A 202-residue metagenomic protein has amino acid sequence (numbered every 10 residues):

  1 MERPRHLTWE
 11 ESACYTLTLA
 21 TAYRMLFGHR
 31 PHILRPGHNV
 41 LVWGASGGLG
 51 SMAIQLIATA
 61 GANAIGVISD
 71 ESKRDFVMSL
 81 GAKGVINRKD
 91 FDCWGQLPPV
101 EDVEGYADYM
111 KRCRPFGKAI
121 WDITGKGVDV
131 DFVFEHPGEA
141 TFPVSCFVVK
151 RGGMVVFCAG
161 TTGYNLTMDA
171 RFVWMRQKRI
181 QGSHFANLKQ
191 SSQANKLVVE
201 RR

Functional and structural regions predicted by a protein language model:
M1-G44, R88-V103: NAD(P)H dinucleotide-binding glycine-rich loop of Rossmann-like/cofactor-binding domains, especially the beta1-alpha1
T21, G48-L49, A140-T141: Hydrophobic/small residue at the entry helix of a nucleotide-binding pocket
G28-L34, I123-G127, F147-V148: Glycine-rich helix-loop-beta junction characteristic of Rossmann-like nucleotide cofactor-binding loops
P36-H38, G61, V130, G152: Phosphate-coordination loops involved in phosphoryl transfer and adenosine-cofactor binding
G44-A45, P137: NAD(P)H cofactor-binding loop motif with strongest signal on the N-terminal glycine-rich segment
S46, I54: N-terminal Rossmann NAD(P)H-binding glycine-rich loop of SDR-like oxidoreductase domains
T59-A140: Adenosine-nucleotide cofactor-binding segment
A60, I68, V77, L97-A107 (+1 more regions): Glycine-rich phosphate-binding loop and adjacent beta-alpha segment of Rossmann(oid) nucleotide-cofactor-binding
